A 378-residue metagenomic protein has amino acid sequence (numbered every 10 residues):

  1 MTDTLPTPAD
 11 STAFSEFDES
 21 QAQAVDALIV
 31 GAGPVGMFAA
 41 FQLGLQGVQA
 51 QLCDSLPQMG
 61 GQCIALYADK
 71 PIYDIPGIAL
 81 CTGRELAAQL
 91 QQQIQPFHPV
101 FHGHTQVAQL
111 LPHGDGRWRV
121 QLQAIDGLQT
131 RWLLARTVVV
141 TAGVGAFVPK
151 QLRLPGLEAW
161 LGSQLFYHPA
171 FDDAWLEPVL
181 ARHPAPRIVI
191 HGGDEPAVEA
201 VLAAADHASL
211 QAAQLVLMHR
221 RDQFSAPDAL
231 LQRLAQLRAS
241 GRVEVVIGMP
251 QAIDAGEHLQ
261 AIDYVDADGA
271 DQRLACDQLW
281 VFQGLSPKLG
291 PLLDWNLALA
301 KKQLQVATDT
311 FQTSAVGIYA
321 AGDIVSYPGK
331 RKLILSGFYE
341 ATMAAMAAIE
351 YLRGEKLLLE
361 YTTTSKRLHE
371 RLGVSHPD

Functional and structural regions predicted by a protein language model:
T2-V30, L45-Q46, Q58, F101-A185 (+4 more regions): FAD-binding core/adjacent interface of flavoenzyme oxidoreductases
P6-T12, A88-A135, A208-T308, L357-T363: A Rossmann-like FAD-binding core segment of flavoenzymes
F17-A24, L28-P57, L161-D228, A270-Q272 (+2 more regions): Rossmann-like dinucleotide/flavin-binding elements
L56-C81, P227-R233: Conserved N-terminal glycine-rich FAD pyrophosphate-binding loop of Rossmann-like flavoproteins
Y73-L80, L154-P155, L333-L335: Short glycine-enriched, charge-decorated loop/helix-capping segments at active-site entrances that position
D74-G77, G103, R153, Y167 (+4 more regions): Structural signal for conserved beta-strand scaffold positions within catalytic alpha/beta enzyme cores
L86-Q89, E340: Charged catalytic carboxylate motif
I349-D378: Active-site-proximal substrate-binding core of FAD-dependent oxidoreductases
